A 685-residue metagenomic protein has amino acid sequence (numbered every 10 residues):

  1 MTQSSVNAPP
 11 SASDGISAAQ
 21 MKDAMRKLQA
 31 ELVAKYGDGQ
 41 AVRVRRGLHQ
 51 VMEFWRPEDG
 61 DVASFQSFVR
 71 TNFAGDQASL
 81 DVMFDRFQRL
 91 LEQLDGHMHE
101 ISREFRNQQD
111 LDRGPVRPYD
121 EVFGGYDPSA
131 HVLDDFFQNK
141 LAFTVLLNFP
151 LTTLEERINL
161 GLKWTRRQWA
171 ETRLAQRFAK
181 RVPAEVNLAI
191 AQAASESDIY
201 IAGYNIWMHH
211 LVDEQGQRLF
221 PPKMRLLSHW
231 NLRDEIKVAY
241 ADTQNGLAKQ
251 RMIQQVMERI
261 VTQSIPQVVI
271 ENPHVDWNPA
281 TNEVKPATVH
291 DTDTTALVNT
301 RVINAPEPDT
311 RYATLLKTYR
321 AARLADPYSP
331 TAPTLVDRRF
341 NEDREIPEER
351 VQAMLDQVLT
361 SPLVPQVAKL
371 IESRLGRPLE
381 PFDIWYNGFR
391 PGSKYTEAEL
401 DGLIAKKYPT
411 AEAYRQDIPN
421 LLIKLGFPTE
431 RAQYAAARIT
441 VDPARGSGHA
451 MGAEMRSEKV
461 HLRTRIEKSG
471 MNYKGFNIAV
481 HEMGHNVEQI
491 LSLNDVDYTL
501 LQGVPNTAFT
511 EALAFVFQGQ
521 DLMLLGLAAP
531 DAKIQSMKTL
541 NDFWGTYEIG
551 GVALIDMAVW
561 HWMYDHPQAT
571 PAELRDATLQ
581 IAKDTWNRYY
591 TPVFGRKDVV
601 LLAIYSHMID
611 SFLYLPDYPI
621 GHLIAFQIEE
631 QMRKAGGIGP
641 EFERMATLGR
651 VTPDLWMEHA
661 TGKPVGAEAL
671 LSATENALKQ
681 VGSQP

Functional and structural regions predicted by a protein language model:
S4-D291, A322-Y395, Q568-P685: C-terminal, non-catalytic "cap/extension" segments appended to globular domains
I270-D276, E430-A436, D495-F509, L527-I534 (+1 more regions): Short, glycine/acidic-rich hinge or "gate" loops at secondary-structure transitions that mediate conformational
P273-T281, A435-A444, P505, Q535-M537 (+1 more regions): A glycine-rich phosphate-binding loop feature that marks nucleotide/adenosyl-phosphate handling sites
K285-K459: Contiguous, non-catalytic segments that form substrate-binding/exosite surfaces or channel walls
R323, L491-W544, G621, I628 (+1 more regions): Post-HExxH zinc-binding segment in Zn-dependent metallohydrolases
P409, H449-A450, I466-I478, L500-F509 (+3 more regions): Alpha-helix capping and helix-loop boundary segments enriched in small/acidic/polar residues
L462-L493, A514-F515: Active-site recognition of the HExxH zinc-binding catalytic motif
H485, E511-G519, I549-M557, Q580 (+3 more regions): Feature representing long, continuous alpha-helical segments
